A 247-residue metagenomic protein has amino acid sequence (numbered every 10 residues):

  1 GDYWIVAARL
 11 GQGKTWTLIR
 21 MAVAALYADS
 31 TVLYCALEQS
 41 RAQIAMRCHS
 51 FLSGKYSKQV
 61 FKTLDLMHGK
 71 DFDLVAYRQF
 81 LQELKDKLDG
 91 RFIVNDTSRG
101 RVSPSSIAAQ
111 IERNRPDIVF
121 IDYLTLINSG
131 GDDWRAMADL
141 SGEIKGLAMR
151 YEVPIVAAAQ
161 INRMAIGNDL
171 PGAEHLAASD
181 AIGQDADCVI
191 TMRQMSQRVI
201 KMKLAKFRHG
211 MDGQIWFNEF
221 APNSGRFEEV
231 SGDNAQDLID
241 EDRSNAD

Functional and structural regions predicted by a protein language model:
G1-K58, N245-D247: The Walker A/P-loop phosphate-binding site
W4, L33-C35, N95, V156 (+1 more regions): Hydrophobic/aromatic beta-strand patches that form the interior of the parallel beta-sheet core in alpha/beta enzyme
K14-T15, L74, G100, M137: A conditional alpha-helix N-cap/helix-loop micro-motif detector
S30-D132, A221: Conserved inter-motif catalytic segment of the P-loop NTP-binding fold
E38-Q39, A157-N162: A short beta-strand-to-loop transition that corresponds to the Sensor-1 phosphate-sensing loop of AAA+ P-loop ATPases
G54, K58-F61, G69-F72, Q82-D86 (+3 more regions): C-terminal regions of RecA-like/P-loop NTPase motor modules
P116-A157: Helical hairpin unit composed of two closely spaced alpha helices linked by a short loop
